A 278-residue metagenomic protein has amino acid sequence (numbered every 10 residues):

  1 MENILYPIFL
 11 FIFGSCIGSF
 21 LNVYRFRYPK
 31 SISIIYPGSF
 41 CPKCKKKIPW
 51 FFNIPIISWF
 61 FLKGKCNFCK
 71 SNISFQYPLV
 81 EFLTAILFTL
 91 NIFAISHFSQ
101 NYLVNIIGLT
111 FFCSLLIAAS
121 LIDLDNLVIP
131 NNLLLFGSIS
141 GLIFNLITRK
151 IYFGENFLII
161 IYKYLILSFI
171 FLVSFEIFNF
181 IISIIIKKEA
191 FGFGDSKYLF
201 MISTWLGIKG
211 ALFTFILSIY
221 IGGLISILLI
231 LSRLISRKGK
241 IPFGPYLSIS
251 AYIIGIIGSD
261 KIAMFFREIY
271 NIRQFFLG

Functional and structural regions predicted by a protein language model:
M1-C16, F88, L142, I147-N156 (+1 more regions): Hydrophobic alpha-helical transmembrane segments
P7-I12, P78-F82, I106-T110, L135 (+4 more regions): Hydrophobic alpha-helical transmembrane segments
L21, R25, L87, N91 (+6 more regions): Alpha-helical membrane-inserting segments
L21-Q76, F243, I272-F275: Membrane-proximal soluble regions of multi-pass membrane proteins
L21-R27, K63-N72, L116-V128, I177-K188 (+1 more regions): C-terminal ends of transmembrane helices
K45-S99, N105-G108, G194-D195, F200-M201 (+1 more regions): Multi-pass membrane catalytic core of lipid/isoprenoid biosynthesis enzymes
N101, F111-I221, M264-G278: Functional transmembrane core segments of multi-pass inner-membrane proteins
F193-G194, L228-I253, F265: Interfacial loop-to-transmembrane junctions
